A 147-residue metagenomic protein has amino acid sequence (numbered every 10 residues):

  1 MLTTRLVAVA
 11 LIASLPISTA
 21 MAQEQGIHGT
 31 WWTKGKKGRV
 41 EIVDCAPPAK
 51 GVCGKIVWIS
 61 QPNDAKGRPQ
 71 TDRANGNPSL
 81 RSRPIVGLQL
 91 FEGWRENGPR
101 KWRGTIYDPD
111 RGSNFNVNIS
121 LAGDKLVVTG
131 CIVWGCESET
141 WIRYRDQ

Functional and structural regions predicted by a protein language model:
M1-L6: Positively charged n-region of N-terminal signal peptides that target proteins for export
V7-P16: Bacterial N-terminal signal peptides
I17-Q23: Sec/Tat signal peptide C-region and signal peptidase I cleavage site
I27-H28, K34-F115: Central antiparallel beta-sheet cores of small beta-barrel/beta-sandwich binding domains
T30-W32, V127-V128: Short catalytic-loop micro-motif centered on adjacent basic/acidic residues
D108-I119, L126-S138: Short, exposed beta-strand-loop hairpins at the edges of beta-sheets in extracellular/periplasmic proteins
D146-Q147: Short, solvent-exposed mixed-charge patches
